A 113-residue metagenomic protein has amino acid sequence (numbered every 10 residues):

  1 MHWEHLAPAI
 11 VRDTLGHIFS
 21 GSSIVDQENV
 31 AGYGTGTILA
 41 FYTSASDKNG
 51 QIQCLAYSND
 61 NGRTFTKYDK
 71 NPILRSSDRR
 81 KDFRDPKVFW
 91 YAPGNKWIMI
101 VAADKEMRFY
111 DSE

Functional and structural regions predicted by a protein language model:
M1-D85, W90-E113: Beta-rich carbohydrate-recognition and catalytic domains
